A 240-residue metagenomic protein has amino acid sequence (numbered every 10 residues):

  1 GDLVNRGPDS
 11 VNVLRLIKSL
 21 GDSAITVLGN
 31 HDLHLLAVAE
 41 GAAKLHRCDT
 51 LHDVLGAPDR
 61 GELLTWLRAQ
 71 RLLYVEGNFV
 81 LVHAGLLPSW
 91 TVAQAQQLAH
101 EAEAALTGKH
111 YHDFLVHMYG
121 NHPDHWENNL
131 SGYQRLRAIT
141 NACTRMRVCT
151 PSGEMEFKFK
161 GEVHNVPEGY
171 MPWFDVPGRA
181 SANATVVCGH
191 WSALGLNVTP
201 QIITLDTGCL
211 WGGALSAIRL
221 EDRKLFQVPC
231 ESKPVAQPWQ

Functional and structural regions predicted by a protein language model:
G1, L28-G29, V82, G189 (+1 more regions): Active-site flanking residues adjacent to catalytic metal/cofactor-binding acidic residues
D2, N78-F79, R223: Well-ordered beta-strand scaffold positions
L3-R6, L51-D53, H164: Short, flexible loop segments at the rims of nucleotide/cofactor-binding pockets, characterized by
V4-P8, A57-G61, E168: Conserved phosphate-coordination/catalytic loops
N5, V13, G178-R179: Active-site-flanking structural segment that lines cofactor/substrate pockets
N5-P8, H31-A37, S89, G189-N197 (+1 more regions): Active-site environment of divalent metal-dependent phosphoester hydrolases
V11-L14, K18-Q134: Active-site neighborhood of divalent metal-dependent phosphoester bond hydrolases
Q96-Q240: Acidic, His/Gly-rich catalytic cores of divalent-metal-dependent hydrolytic chemistry
